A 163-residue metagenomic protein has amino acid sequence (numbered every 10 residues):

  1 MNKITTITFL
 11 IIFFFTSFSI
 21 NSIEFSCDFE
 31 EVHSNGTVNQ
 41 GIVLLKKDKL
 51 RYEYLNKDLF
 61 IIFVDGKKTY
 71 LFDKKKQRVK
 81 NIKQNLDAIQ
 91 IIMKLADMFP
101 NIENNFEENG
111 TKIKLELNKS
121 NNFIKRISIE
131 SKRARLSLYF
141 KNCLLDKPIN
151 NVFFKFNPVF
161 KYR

Functional and structural regions predicted by a protein language model:
I4-T16: Sec-dependent N-terminal signal peptides
I20-G36: A short, Trp-centered hydrophobic/proline-enriched beta-strand micro-motif
E31-H33, Y54-N56, D73-K75, S128-S131: Beta-turn initiation residues at beta-strand->coil junctions
V32-G36, N101-I102, E107-K114, N118-R163: Non-transmembrane domains of secretory- and envelope-associated proteins
N39-G41, F60-I62, K80, I113 (+1 more regions): Short beta-strand segments
V43-Q90: An acidic-aromatic
K74-K112: Flexible, surface-exposed loop/linker segments and immediately adjacent secondary-structure boundaries
